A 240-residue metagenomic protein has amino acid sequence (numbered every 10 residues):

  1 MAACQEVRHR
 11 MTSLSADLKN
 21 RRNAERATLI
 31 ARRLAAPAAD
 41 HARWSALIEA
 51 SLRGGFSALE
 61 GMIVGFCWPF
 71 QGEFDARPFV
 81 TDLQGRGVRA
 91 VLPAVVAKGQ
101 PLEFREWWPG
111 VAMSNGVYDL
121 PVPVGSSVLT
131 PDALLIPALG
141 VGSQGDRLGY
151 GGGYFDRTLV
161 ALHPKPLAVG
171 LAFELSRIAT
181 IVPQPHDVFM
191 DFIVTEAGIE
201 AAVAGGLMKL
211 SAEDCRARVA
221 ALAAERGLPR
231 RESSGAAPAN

Functional and structural regions predicted by a protein language model:
A2-C4, R8-T130: N-terminal active-site beta-alpha-beta segment that forms phosphate/nucleotide-binding and substrate-recognition loops
A2-N20, A24, A31-A35, L129-L134 (+2 more regions): Surface-exposed, charge/polar-rich loops and edge strands
C67, P137, E196: Conserved residues at the C-terminal ends of beta-strands
P69-G72, L139-S143: Short glycine-rich anion-binding loops that position phosphate/pyrophosphate groups of nucleotides and phosphorylated
